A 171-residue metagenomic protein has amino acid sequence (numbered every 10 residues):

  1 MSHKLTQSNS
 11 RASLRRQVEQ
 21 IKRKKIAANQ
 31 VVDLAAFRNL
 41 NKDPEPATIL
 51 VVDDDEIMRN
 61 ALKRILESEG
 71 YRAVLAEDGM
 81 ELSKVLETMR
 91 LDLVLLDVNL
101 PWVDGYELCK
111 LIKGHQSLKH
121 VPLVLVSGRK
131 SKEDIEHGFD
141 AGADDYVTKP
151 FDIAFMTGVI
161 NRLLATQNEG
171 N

Functional and structural regions predicted by a protein language model:
M1-T48, A154-N171: Non-catalytic signal-transmission and effector/linker regions of two-component phosphorelay proteins
R59, P101, K119, S131: The feature encodes the CheY-like receiver
N60-S68: Charged docking surfaces used in two-component/phosphorelay signaling
L75-L93: Acidic, metal-coordinating helix/loop segments flanking the phosphotransfer/catalytic sites of two-component signaling
D97, S127: Active-site residues of response regulator receiver
K149: A Lys-centered signature of the CheY-like receiver
